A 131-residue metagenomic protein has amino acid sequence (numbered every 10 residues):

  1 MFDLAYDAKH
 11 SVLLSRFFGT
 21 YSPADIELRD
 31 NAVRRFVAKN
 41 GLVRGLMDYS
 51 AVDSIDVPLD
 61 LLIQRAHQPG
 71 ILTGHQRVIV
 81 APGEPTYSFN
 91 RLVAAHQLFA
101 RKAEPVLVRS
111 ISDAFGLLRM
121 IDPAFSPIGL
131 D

Functional and structural regions predicted by a protein language model:
M1-D131: Amphipathic, Lys/Arg-enriched alpha-helical "gate/interface" segment within cytosolic domains that mediates
